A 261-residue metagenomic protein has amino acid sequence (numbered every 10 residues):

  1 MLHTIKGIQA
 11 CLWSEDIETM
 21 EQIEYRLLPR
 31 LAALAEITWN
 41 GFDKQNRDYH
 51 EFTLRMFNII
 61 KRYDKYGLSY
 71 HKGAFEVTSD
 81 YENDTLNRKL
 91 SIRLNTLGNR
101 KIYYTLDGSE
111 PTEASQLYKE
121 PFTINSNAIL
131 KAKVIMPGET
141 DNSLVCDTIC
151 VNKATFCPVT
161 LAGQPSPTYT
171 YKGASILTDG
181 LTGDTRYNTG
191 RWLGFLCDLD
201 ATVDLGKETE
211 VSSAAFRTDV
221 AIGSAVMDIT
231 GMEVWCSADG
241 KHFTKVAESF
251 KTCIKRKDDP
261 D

Functional and structural regions predicted by a protein language model:
M1-K44, K61: Active-site core of glycosidic bond-cleaving carbohydrate-active enzymes
Q9-C11, N95, T160, W235: Residues in well-ordered beta-strands of folded domains
C11-W13, D107, R217-A221: Short strand-loop junctions, especially beta-strand C-caps/beta-turns that link beta-sheets to coils or alpha-helices
L31, A132, A214: Hydrophobic, well-ordered secondary-structure elements that form the walls of internal hydrophobic environments
R47, E51-T202, D219, D228: Short, compositionally stereotyped local motifs that mark structural "simplifiers"
D184-T252, K257-D261: Aromatic, loop-rich ligand-recognition surfaces of beta-strand-rich domains
